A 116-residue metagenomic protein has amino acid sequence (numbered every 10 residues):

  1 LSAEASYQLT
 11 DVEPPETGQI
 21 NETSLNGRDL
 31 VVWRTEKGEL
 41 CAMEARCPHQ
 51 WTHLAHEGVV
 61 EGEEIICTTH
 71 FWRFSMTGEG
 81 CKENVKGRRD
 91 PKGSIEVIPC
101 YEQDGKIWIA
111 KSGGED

Functional and structural regions predicted by a protein language model:
A3-E13: Short amphipathic
P14-D116: Rieske [2Fe-2S] iron-sulfur-binding domain
